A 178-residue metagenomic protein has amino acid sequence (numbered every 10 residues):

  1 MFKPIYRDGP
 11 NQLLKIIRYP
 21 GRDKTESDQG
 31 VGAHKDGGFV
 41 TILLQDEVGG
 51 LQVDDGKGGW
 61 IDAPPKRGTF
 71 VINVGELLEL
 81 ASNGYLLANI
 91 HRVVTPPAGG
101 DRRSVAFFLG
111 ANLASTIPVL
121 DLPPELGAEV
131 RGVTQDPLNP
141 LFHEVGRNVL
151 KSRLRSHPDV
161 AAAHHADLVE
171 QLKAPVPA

Functional and structural regions predicted by a protein language model:
M1-A178: C-terminal flanking tails of non-heme Fe-dependent oxygenases
